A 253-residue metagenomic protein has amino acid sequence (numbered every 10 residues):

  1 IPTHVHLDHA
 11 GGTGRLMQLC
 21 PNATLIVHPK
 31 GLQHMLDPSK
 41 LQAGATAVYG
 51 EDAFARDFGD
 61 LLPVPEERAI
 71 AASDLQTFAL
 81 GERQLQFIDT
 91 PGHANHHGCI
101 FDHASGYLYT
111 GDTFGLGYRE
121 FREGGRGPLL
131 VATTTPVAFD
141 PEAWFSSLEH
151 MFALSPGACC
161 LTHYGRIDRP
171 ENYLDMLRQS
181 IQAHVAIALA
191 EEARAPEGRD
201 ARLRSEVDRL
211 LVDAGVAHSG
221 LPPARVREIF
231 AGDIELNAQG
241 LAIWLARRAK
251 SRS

Functional and structural regions predicted by a protein language model:
I1-H28: Active-site metal-binding motif and surrounding structural segment of the metallo-beta-lactamase
H4, L25, A45, T90 (+2 more regions): Divalent metal-coordination and catalytic microenvironments
L19, Q42-A47, G127, L177-Q179: Short, hinge-like loop/turn segments at secondary-structure boundaries
I26-P38: A short, structured active-site edge motif that brings together acidic residues
M35-I88, F145-L148: Metallo-beta-lactamase
Q84, D89, N95-D168: Metallo-beta-lactamase
E142, S147-E206: Active-site/pore-lining binding-face segments in mid-to-C-terminal subdomains
A186-S253: C-terminal regulatory/interaction regions
